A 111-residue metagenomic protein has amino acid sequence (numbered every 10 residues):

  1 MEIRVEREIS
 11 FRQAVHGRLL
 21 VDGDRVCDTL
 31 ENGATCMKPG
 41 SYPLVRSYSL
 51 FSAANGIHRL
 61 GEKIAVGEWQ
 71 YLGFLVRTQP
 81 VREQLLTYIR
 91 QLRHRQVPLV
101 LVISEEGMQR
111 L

Functional and structural regions predicted by a protein language model:
M1-L111: Cell wall/extracellular polymer interaction/catalysis modules
